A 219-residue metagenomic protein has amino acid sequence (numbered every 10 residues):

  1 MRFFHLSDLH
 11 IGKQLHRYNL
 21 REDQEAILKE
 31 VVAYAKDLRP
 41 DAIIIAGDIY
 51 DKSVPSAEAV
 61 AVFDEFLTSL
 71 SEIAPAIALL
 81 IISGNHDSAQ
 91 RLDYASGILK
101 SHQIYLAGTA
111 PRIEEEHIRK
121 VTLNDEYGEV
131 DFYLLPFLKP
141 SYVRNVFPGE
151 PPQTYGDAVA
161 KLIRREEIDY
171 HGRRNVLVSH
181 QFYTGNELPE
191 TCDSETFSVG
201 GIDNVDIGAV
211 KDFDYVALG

Functional and structural regions predicted by a protein language model:
M1-T68, E72-A76, L177: N-terminal active-site segment of His-dependent metallophosphoesterases
F4, R17, V32, R39 (+3 more regions): Generic structural signal for short, flexible, solvent-exposed coil/loop and linker residues
G12, P40-E58, A74-Q90, Y170 (+1 more regions): Active-site neighborhood of divalent metal-dependent phosphoester/pyrophosphate hydrolases
Y34, D51, A57-Q90, I113-E115 (+1 more regions): Short secondary-structure boundary segments
D87-G219: His/Asp/Glu-rich metal-coordinating catalytic cores of metallo-dependent phosphodiesterases/hydrolases acting on
